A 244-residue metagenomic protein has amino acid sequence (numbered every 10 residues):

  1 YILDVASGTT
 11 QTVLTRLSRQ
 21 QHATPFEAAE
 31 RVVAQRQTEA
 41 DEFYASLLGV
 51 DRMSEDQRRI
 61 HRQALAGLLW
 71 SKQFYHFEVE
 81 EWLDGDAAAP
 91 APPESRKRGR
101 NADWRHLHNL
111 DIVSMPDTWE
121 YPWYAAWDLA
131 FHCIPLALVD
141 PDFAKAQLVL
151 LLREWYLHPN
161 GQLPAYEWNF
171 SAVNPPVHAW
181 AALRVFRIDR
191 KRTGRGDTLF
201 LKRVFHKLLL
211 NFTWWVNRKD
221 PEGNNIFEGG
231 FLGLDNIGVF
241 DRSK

Functional and structural regions predicted by a protein language model:
L3-R19: Short Pro-Gly-centered flexible turn/kink motifs
L17-R58: Terminal connector regions
D41-P122: Low-complexity, Ser/Thr/Pro/Gly-enriched N-terminal "stalk/linker" regions
L69, F77-G99, D103-W104, L138-V139 (+4 more regions): Active-site acid/base region of carbohydrate-active enzymes
V113-L129, L163-P175, K244: Solvent-exposed loop and edge beta-strand segments that line ligand/cofactor-binding and catalytic clefts
W123-L152: Alpha-helical support elements that line or immediately flank enzyme active sites and cofactor-binding pockets
I134-A137, W180-R190: Short glycine/serine- and small hydrophobic-enriched flexible loop segments
